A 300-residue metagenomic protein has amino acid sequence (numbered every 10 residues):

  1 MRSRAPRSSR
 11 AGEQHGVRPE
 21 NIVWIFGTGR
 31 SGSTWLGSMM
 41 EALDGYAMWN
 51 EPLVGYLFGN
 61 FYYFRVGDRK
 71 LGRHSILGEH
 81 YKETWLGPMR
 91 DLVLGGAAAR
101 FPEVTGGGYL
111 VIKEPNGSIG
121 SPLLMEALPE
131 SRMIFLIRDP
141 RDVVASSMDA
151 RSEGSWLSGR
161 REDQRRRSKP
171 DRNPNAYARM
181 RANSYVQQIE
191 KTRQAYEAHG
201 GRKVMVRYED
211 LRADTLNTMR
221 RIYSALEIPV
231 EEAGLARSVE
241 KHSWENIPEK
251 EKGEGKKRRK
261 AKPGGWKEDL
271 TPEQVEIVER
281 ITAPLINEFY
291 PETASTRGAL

Functional and structural regions predicted by a protein language model:
M1-G96: PAPS-dependent sulfotransferase catalytic core
M1-V23, M148-R151, L157, P174-R181 (+2 more regions): PAPS-dependent sulfotransferases, especially Golgi type II membrane carbohydrate sulfotransferases
W24-F26, V206-L211, W266-E268: Short, well-ordered beta-strand elements within core beta-sheets of diverse protein domains
S31, L43, L128, D214 (+1 more regions): Residue-level signal for short amphipathic helical patches enriched in basic/charged and nearby hydrophobic residues
G37, L94, A98, S121 (+2 more regions): Generic structural marker for isolated residues within well-ordered, non-membrane alpha-helices of soluble domains
E51-G55, I137-P140, L235, V239: A short, structured active-site edge motif that brings together acidic residues
Y62-Y63, G108-A233, W244-G255: PAPS-dependent sulfotransferase catalytic domain
W85-L110, A178-Q188: Alpha-helix-centered segments that form part of catalytic cores
